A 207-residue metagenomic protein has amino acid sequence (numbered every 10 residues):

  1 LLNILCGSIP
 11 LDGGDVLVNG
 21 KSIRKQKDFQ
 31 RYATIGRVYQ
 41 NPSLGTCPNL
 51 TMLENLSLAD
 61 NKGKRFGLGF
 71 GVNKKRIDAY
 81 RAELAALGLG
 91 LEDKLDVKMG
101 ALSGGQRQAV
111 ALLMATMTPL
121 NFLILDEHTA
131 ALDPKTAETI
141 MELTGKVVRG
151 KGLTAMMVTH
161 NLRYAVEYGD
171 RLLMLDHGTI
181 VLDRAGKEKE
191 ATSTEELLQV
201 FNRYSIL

Functional and structural regions predicted by a protein language model:
C6: Helix-to-loop junction immediately C-terminal to a conserved catalytic motif
L11-S22, R184: Conserved ABC transporter NBD signature motif
S22-G36, F66, N73, K189-L197: ABC ATPase NBD coupling module
L50-K62: Q-loop/switch helix immediately C-terminal to the Walker
A115-T116: ABC ATPase C-loop
L123-D126: Catalytic Walker B motif of ABC-type/P-loop ATPase nucleotide-binding domains
T159-H160: H-loop/switch region of ABC-family ATPase nucleotide-binding domains
T179-R203: Conserved beta-strand-loop-alpha-helix hinge in the C-terminal portion of ABC ATPase nucleotide-binding domains
